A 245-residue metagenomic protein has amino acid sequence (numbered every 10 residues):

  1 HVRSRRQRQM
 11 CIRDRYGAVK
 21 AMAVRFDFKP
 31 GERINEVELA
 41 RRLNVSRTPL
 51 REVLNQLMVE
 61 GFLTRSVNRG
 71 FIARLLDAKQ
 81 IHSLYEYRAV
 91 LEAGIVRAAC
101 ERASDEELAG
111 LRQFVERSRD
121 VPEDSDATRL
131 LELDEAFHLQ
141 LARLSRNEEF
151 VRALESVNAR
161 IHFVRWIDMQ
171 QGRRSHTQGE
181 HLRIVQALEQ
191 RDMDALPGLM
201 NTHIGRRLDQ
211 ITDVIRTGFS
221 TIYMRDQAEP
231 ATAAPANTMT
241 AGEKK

Functional and structural regions predicted by a protein language model:
H1-R8, I12: Single conserved hydrophobic/aromatic residue that forms the stacking wall/gate of nucleotide- or nucleobase-binding
R13-D14, A18-R65: N-terminal helix-turn-helix
Y16-G17, N55-E60, D77-Y85, A89: An amphipathic alpha-helix adjacent to DNA-recognition modules
R33-N35, S66-I72, A78: Short, Lys/Arg-rich nucleic-acid/phosphate-binding segment
R42-L43, V59-E60, L144, Q210 (+1 more regions): Residue cluster at the C-terminal edge of the helix-turn-helix DNA-binding motif
L84, V96, E101-I167, T177-Q186 (+1 more regions): Conserved amphipathic alpha-helical segments that form helical-bundle/coiled-coil interaction surfaces
A195-K245: C-terminal effector-binding regulatory domain of bacterial HTH transcription factors
